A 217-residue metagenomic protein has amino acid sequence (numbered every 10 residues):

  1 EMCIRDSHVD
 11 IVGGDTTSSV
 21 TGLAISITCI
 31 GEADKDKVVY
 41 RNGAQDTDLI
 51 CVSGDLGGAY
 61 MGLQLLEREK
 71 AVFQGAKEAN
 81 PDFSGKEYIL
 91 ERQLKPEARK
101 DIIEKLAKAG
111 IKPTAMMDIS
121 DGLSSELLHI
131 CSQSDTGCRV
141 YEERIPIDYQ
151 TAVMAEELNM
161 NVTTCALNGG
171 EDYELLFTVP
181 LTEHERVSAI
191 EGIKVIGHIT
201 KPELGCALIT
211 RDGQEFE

Functional and structural regions predicted by a protein language model:
E1, R5-V12, T17-I30, K108 (+1 more regions): Glycine-/charge-enriched secondary-structure boundary and capping motifs
G31, N42, Q64, K70-A71 (+2 more regions): Residue-level signature of transmembrane alpha-helix interfaces in integral membrane proteins
D34-V38: Short alpha-helix capping/helix-loop boundary micro-motifs
Y40-E104: Short, acidic (Asp/Glu-rich) active-site segment that either coordinates a divalent metal cofactor
